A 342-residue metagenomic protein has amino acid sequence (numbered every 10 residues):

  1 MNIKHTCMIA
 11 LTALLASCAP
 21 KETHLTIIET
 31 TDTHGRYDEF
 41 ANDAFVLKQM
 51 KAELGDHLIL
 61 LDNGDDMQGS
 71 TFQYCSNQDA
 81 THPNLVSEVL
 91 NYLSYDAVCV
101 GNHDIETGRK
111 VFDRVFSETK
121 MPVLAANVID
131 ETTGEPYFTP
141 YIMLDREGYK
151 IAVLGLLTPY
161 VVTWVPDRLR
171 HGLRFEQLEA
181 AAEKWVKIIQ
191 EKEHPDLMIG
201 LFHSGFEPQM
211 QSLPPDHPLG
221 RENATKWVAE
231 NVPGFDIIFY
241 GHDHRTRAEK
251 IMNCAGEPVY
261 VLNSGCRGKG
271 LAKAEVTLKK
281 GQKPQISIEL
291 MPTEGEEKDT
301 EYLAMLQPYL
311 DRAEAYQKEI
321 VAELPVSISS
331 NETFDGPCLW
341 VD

Functional and structural regions predicted by a protein language model:
M1-C7: Bacterial N-terminal signal peptides that target proteins for export
N2, A19-K21, R114, Y141 (+3 more regions): Bimodal feature
N2, C75, P308-Y309: Generic hydrophobic, helix-prone segments enriched in Leu/Val/Ile
C7, L14, L124: Conserved Rossmann-like nucleotide-binding pocket used by diverse enzymes that bind dinucleotide cofactors
L11-A19: Hydrophobic h-region of N-terminal signal peptides that target proteins for export in Gram-negative bacteria
A19-E297, C338-D342: Acidic, metal/ion-coordinating pockets
P284-I286, P292-D342: Hard-cation-handling environments
